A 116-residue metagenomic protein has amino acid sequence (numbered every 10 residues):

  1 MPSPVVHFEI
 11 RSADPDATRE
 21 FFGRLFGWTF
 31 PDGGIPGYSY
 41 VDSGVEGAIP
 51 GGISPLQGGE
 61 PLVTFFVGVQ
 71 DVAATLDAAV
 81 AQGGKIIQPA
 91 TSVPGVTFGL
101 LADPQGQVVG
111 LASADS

Functional and structural regions predicted by a protein language model:
M1-R19, G47-A48, V63-V67, D115-S116: N-terminal beta-strand motif that seeds the catalytic metal site of vicinal oxygen chelate
H7, P36-Y38, V96: Short hydrophobic/aromatic beta-strand or adjacent loop that forms the aromatic wall/cage of a ligand/substrate-binding
I10, L76-A78, Q82-S116: Vicinal oxygen chelate
F22: Catalytic core of tubulin tyrosine ligase-like
W28-L62, V108-S113: Conserved short beta-strand elements that form part of the metal-binding/catalytic scaffold of enzyme active sites
G58-I87: Mid-chain, well-packed structural core segment of small domains
